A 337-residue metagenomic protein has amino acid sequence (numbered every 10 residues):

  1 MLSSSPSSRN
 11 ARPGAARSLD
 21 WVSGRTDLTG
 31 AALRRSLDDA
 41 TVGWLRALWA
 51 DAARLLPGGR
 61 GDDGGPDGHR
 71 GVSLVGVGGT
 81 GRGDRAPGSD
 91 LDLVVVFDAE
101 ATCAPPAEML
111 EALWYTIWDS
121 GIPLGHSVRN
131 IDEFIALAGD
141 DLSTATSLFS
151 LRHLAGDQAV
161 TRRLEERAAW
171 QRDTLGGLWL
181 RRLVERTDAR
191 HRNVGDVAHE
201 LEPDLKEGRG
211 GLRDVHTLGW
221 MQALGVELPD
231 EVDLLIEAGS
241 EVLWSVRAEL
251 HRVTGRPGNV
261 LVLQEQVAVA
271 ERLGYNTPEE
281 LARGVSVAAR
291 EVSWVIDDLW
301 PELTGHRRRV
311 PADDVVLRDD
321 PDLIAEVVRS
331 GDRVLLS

Functional and structural regions predicted by a protein language model:
M1-R70, G195-D196: N-terminal regions immediately upstream of nucleotidyltransferase
L2-S5, L19-S23, D27, R172-R307: Conserved nucleotidyltransferase catalytic core and NTase-mimicking acidic/glycine-rich helix/loop elements in nucleic
D39-V42, R46, A52, P66 (+2 more regions): Conserved catalytic core of two-metal-ion nucleotidyltransferases
G43, A47, G71-S73, V96-E100 (+1 more regions): Catalytic cores of nucleotide-enabled group-transfer and carboxylate-activating enzymes in metabolic and assembly-line
P66, L74, G83-A86, D204-E207 (+1 more regions): Replace "in large, NTP-powered and nucleic-acid-processing enzymes" with "in large, NTP-powered factors and other
S73-M109, I117, V246, S330-R333 (+1 more regions): Catalytic metal-binding acidic patch
F97-P106, A155, T174, E227-D230: Short, polar/flexible loop-turn hinges at active-site or ligand-entry regions and domain interfaces
E237, H251, R308-S337: A cross-family structural signal marking well-folded subdomains
